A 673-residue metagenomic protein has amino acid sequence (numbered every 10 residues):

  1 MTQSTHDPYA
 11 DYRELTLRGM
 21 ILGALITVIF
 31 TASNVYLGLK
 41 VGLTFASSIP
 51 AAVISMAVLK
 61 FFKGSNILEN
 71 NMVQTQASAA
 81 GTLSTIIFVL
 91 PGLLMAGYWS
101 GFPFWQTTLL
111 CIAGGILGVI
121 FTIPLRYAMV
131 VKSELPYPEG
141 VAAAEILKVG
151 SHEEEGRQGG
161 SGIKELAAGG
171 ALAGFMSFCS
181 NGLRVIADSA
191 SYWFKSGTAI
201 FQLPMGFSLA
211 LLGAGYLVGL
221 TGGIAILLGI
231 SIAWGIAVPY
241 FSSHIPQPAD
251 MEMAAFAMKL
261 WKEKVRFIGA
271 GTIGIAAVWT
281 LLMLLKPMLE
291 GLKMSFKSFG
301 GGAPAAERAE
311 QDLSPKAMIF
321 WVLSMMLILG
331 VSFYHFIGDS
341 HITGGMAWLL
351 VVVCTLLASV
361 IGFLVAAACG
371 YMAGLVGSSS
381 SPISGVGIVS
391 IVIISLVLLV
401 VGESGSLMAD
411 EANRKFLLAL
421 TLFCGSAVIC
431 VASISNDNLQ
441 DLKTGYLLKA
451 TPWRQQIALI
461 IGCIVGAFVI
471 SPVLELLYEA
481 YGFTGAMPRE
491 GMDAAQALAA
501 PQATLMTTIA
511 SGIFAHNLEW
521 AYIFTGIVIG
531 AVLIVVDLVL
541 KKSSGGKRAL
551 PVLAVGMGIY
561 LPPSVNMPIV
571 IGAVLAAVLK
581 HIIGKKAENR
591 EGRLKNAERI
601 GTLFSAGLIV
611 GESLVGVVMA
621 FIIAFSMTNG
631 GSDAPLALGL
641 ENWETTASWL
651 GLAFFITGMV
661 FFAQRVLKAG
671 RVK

Functional and structural regions predicted by a protein language model:
M1-K673: Alpha-helical multipass membrane-protein architecture
